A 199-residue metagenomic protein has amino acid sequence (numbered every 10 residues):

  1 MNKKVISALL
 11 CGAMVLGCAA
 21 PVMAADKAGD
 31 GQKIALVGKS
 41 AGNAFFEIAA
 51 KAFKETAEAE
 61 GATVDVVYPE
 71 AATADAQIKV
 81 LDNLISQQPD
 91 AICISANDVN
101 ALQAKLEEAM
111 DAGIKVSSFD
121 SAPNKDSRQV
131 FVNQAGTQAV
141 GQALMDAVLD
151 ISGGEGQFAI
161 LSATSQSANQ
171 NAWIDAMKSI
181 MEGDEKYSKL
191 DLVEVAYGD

Functional and structural regions predicted by a protein language model:
N2-L10, M14, V22-D199: A residue-level marker of the well-folded mature domains of exported/periplasmic proteins
